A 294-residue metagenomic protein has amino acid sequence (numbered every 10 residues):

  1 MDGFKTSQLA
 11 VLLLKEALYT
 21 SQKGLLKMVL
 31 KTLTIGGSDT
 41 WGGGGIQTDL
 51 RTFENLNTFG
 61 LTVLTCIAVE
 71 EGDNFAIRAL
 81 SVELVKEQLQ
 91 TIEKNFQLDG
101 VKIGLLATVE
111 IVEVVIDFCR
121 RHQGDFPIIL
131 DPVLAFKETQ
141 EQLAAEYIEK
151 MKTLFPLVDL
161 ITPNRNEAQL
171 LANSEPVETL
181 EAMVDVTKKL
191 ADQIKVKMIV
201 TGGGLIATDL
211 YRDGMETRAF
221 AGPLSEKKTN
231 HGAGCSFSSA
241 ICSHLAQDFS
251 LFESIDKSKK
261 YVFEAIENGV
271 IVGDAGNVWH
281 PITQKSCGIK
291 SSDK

Functional and structural regions predicted by a protein language model:
L9: Cationic, low-complexity basic patches in intrinsically disordered or flexible, solvent-exposed regions
L18-K27: Short, Lys/Arg-enriched N-terminal segments with co-localized hydrophobic residues within the first ~10-30 amino acids
V29-T34, T48-L130, L134-K137, T283-K290: Conserved N-terminal subdomain of the carbohydrate kinase-like
G36-W41, F220-H231: Short pre-catalytic strand/loop immediately N-terminal to key active-site residues, enriched for Gly-Thr
Q47, K227-L251: Short, small-residue alpha-helix embedded
N57-L61, H244-K257: Phosphate-handling active-site elements
A79, E253-K294: Charged C-terminal helix
E141-T217, F252: Conserved phosphate/ATP/ADP-binding segment of small-molecule kinases
